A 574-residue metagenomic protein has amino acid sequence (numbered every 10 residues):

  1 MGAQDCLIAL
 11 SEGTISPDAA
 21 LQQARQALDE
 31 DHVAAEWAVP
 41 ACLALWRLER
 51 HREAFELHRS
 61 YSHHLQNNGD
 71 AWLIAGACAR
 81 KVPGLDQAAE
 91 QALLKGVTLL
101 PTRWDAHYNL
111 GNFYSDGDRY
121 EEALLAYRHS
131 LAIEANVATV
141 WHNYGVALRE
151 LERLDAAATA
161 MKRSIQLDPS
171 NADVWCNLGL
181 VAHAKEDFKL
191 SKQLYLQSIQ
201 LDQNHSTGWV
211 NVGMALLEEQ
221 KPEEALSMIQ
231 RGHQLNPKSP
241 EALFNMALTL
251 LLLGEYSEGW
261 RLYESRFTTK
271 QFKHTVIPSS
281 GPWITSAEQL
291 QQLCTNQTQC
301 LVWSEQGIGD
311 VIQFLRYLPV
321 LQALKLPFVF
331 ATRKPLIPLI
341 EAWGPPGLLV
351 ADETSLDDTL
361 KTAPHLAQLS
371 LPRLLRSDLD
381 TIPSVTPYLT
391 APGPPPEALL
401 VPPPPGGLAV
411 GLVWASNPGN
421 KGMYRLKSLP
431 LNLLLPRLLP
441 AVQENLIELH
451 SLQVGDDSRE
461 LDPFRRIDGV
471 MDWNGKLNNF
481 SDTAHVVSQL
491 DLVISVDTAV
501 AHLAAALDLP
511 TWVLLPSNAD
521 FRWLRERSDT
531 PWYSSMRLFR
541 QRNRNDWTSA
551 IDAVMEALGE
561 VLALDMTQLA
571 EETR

Functional and structural regions predicted by a protein language model:
M1-L492, D497-R574: Alpha-helical solenoid repeat scaffolds of the TPR/TPR-like class and their adjacent stem/linker regions that mediate
